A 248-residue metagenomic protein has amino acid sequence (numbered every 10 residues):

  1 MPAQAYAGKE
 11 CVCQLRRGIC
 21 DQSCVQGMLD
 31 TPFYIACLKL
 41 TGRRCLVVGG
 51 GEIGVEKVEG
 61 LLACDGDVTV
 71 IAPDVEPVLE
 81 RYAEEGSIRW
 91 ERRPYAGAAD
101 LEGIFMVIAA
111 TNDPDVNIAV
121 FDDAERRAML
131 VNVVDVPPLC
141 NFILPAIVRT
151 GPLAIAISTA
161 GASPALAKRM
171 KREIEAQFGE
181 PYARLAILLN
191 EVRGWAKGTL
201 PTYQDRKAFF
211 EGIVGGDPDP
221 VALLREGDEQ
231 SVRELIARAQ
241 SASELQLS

Functional and structural regions predicted by a protein language model:
C11-C13, G18-D74, L79-Y82: Hydrophobic, well-ordered beta-alpha structural blocks that scaffold small-molecule cofactor pockets
R44, F105-M106: Structural motif
E52-I53, P114-D115, G161: Residue-level detector of alpha-helix initiation sites
S87-R89: Short, conserved active-site loop motifs that form the nucleotide-linked donor/cofactor pocket
R93-G97: Conserved SAM/SAH-binding loop
M106-N112, N117-L144: ADP-ribose/adenylate-binding Rossmann-like module
V133-A183: E1/E1-like adenylate-forming module used to activate ubiquitin-like modifiers and sulfur-carrier proteins
G161-S248: An accessory alpha-helical subdomain
